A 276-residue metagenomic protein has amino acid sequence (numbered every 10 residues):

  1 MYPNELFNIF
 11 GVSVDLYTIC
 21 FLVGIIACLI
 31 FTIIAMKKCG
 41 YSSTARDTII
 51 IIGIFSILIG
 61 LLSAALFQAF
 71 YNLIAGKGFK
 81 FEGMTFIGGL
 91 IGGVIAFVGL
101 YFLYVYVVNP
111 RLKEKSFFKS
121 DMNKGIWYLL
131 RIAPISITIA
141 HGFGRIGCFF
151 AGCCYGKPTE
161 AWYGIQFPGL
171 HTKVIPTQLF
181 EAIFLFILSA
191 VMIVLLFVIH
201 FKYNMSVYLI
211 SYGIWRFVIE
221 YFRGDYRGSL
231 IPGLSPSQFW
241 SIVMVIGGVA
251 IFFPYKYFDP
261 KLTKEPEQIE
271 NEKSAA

Functional and structural regions predicted by a protein language model:
M1-A276: Hydrophobic, membrane-interfacing alpha helices
